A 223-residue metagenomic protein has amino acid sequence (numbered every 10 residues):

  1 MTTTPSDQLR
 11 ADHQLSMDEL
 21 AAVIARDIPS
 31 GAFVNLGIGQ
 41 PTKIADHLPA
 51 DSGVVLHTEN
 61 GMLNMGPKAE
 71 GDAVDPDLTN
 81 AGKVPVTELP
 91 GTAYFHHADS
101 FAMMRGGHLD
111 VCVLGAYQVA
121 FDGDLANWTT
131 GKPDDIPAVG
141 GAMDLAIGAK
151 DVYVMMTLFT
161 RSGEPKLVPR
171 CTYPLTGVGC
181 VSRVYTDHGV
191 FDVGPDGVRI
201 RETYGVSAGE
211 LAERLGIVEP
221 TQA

Functional and structural regions predicted by a protein language model:
T2-L9, S16-E19, E70-A223: Conserved phosphate- and dinucleotide-binding cores of soluble alpha/beta proteins, encompassing both enzyme active
T2-P90: N-terminal active-site beta-alpha-beta segment that forms phosphate/nucleotide-binding and substrate-recognition loops
